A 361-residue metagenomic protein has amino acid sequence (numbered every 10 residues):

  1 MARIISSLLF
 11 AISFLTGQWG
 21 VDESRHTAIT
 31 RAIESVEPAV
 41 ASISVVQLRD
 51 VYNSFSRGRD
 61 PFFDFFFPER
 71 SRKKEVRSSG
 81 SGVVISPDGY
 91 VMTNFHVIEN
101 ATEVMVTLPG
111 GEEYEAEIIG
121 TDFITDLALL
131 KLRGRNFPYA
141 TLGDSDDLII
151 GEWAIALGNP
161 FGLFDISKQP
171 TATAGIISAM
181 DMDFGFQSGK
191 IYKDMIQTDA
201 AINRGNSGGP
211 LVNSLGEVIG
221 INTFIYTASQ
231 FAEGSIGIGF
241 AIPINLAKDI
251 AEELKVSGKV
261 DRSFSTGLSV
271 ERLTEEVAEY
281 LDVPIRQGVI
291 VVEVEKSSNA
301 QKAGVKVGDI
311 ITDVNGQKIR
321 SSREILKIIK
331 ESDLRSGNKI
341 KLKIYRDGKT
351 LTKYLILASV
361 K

Functional and structural regions predicted by a protein language model:
A2-D22, T30-R31, S81, F95 (+5 more regions): C-terminal recognition in membrane/secretory proteostasis and scaffolding
Q18-H26, R77-S79, V84-D165, K248 (+4 more regions): Conserved active-site neighborhood of the chymotrypsin/trypsin-like protease fold
Q18-V91, E99-A101, E112, S188 (+1 more regions): Glycine-biased strand-turn-strand hairpin within the trypsin-fold
D22, V51-N53, A101-E103, F137 (+4 more regions): Active-site loop architecture of trypsin-fold serine endopeptidases
S42, S86, M92, M105 (+6 more regions): Hydrophobic beta-strand signal
I43-V46, P87, I119-T121, S145 (+7 more regions): Residue-level recognition of beta-strand microenvironments
F67-E75, I119-T125, D165-Q169, M180-I196 (+3 more regions): Gly/Ser-enriched beta-turn/beta-hairpin loop segments
G110-E112, T121-T125, G134, L148 (+7 more regions): Short flexible coil/turn linkers enriched for glycine and charged/polar residues that connect secondary-structure
